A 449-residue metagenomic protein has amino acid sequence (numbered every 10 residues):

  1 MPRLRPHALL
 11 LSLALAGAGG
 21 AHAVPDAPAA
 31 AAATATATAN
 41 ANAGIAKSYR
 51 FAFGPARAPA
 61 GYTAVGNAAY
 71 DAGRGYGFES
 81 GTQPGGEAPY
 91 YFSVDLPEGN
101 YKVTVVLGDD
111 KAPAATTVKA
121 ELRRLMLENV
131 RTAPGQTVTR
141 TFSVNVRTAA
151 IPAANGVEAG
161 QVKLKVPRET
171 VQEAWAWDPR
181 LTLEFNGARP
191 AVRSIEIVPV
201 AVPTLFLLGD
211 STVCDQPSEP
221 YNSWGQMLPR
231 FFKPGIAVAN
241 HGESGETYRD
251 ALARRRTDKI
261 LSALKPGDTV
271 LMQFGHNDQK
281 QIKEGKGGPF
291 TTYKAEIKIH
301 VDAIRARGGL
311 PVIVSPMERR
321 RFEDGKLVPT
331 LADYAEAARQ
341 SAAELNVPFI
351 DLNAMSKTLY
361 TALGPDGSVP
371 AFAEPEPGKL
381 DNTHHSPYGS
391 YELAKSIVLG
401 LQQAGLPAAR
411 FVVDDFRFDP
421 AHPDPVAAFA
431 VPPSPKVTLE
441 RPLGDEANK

Functional and structural regions predicted by a protein language model:
M1-L9: Bacterial N-terminal signal peptides that target proteins for export
A8-G17: Bacterial N-terminal signal peptides
H22-S218: Compositionally biased, intrinsically disordered or flexible polar/acidic segments
P28-A29, A37, N42-F51, R131 (+7 more regions): Conserved catalytic region of serine esterases and O-acyltransferases that act on ester linkages in lipids
R50, V238-N240, N346-F349: Conserved beta-strand scaffold positions in the cores of enzyme catalytic domains, especially in NTP/NDP-utilizing
A120-L122, F232-P234, R307, L345: Short, structured coil segments at secondary-structure junctions
W177-D178, A188-A191, I197-L207, T212-A303 (+1 more regions): Conserved SGNH/GDSL esterase-like catalytic core that processes O-acyl groups on lipids and polysaccharides
R256-V413, P432-S434, P442-K449: Alpha-helical cap/lid subdomain in secreted, periplasmic, or secretory-pathway luminal O-acyl-processing enzymes
